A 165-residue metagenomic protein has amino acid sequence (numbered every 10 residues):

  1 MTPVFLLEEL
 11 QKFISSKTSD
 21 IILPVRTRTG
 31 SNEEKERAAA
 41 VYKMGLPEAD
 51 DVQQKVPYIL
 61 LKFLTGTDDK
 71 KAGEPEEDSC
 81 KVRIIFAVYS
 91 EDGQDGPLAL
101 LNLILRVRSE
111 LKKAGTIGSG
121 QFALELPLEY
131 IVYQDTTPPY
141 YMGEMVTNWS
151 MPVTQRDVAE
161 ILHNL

Functional and structural regions predicted by a protein language model:
M1-K71, A159-L165: Small/polar-rich, solvent-exposed N-terminal microdomains that initiate assembly or binding
E48, T67-E74, E129-T137: Catalytic micro-motifs at enzyme active sites that drive phosphoryl/nucleotidyl and oxygen chemistry
Q53-K55, E74-D78, T137-Y141: Solvent-exposed loop and beta-edge segments used for protein-protein assembly and interaction
V56-Y58, S79-R83, M142-V146: Broad gene-expression machinery/nucleic-acid interaction feature
L61-E91: Active-site-adjacent structural patch at catalytic or cofactor/ligand-binding sites
D69-E74, E91-L98, T116-G120: Short, solvent-exposed secondary-structure capping/transition elements
E74-C80, G96-L105: "Short basic amphipathic alpha-helical interaction patches in structured regions
L98-V158: Acidic-leaning, charged glycine-interspersed low-complexity segments
